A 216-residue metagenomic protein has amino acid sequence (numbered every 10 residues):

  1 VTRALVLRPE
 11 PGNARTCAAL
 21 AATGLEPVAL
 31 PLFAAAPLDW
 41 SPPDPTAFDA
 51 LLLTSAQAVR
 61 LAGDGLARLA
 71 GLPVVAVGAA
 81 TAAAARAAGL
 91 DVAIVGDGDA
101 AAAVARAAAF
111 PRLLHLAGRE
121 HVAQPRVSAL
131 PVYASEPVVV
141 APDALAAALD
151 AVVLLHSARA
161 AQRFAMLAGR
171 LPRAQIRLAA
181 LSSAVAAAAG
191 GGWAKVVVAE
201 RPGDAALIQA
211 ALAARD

Functional and structural regions predicted by a protein language model:
V1-D216: Signature of uroporphyrinogen-III synthase
